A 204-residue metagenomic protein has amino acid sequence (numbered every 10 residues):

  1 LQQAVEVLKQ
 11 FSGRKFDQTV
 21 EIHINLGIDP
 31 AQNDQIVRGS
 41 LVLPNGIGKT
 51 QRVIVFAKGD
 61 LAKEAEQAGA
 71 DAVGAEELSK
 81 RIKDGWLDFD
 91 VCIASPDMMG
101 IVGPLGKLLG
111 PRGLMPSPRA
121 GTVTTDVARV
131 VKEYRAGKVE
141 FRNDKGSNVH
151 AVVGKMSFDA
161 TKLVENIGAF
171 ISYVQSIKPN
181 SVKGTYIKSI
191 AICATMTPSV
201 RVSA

Functional and structural regions predicted by a protein language model:
Q2-K63, D84, D90: Translation machinery proteins
A4, A65, G110, I192: Residue-level signature of catalytic and energy-coupling elements of molecular machines, predominantly ATP/GTP-dependent
V5-F16, P30, V131-K138, I171-K178: Structural signal for hydrophobic packing residues in well-ordered secondary-structure cores of soluble enzyme domains
F16-V20, I177-S189: Flexible, glycine/charged-enriched surface loops at secondary-structure junctions
I24-L26, A57, S95, V153-K155 (+2 more regions): Flexible glycine-/small-residue-rich
P44-I47, D84, E140-N143, S181-G184: Replace "in large, NTP-powered and nucleic-acid-processing enzymes" with "in large, NTP-powered factors and other
Q51-A70, E76-L78, I101: Ordered, amphipathic secondary-structure segments that act as subunit-interaction surfaces in large macromolecular
A70-Q175: Long, charge-patterned amphipathic alpha-helical coiled-coil/hairpin "stalk" segments used as oligomerization
